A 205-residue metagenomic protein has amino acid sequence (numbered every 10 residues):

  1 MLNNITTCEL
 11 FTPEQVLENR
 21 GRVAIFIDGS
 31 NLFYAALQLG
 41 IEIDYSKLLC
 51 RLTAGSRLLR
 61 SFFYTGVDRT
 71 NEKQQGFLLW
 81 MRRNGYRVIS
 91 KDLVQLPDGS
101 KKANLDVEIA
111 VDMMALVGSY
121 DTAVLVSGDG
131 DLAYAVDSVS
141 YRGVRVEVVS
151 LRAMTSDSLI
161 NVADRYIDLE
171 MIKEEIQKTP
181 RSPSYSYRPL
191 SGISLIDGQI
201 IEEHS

Functional and structural regions predicted by a protein language model:
M1-S205: Terminal and domain-boundary accessory regions
